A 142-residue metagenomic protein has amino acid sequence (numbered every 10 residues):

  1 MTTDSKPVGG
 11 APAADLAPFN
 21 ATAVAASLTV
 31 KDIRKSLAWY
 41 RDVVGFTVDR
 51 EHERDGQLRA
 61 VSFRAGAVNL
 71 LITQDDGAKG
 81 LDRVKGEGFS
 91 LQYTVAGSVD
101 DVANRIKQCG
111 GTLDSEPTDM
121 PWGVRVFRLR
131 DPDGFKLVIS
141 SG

Functional and structural regions predicted by a protein language model:
T2-S27, A38, V44-A96, D100-R130 (+1 more regions): Vicinal oxygen chelate
V30-R34: Short acidic-aromatic low-complexity motifs
D133: C-terminal catalytic core of tyrosine-transesterase DNA break-rejoin enzymes
